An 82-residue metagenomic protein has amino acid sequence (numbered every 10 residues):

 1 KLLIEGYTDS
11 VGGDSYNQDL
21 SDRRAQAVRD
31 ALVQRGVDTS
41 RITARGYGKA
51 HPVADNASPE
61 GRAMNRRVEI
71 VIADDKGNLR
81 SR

Functional and structural regions predicted by a protein language model:
E5-R82: Periplasmic OmpA-like peptidoglycan-binding domain that tethers envelope proteins to the cell wall
